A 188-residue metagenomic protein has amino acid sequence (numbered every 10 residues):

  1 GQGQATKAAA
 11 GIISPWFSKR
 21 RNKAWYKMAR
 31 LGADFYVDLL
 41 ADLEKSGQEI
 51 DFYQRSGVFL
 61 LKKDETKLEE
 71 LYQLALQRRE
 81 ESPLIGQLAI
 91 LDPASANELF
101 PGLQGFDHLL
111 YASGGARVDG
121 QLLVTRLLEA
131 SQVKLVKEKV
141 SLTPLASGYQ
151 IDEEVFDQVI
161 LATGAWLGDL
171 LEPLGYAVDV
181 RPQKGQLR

Functional and structural regions predicted by a protein language model:
G1-A9: Glycine-rich FAD pyrophosphate-binding loop
Q2, F156-R188: Central helical "cap/lid" subdomain
A5, I50-Q54, V180: Short beta-strand
I12-L99: Dinucleotide-binding Rossmann-like beta1-alpha1 core, especially the glycine-rich loop that anchors the ADP
S56-V58, D107-L109, Q183-L187: Short hydrophobic/aromatic beta-strand or adjacent loop that forms the aromatic wall/cage of a ligand/substrate-binding
K67-L68, L142, W166-D169: Glycine-rich nucleotide phosphate-binding loop and flanking beta-alpha elements of Rossmann-like dinucleotide-binding
L109-E129, G164-W166: Mid-domain beta-loop-alpha active-site segment that forms a flexible, acidic cofactor/metal-binding surface
A116, K134-Q150: A conserved short coil-to-beta-strand element within the FAD-binding core of flavoproteins
